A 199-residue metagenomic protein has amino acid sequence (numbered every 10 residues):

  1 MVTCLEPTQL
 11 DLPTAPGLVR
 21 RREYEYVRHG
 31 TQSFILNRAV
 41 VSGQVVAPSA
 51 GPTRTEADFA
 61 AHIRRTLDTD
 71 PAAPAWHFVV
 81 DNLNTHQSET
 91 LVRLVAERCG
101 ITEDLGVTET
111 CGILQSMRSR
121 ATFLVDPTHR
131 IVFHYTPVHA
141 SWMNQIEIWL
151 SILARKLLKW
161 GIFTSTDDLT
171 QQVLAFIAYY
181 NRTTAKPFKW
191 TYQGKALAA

Functional and structural regions predicted by a protein language model:
M1-A199: Short functional hotspots at interaction and active-site rims
